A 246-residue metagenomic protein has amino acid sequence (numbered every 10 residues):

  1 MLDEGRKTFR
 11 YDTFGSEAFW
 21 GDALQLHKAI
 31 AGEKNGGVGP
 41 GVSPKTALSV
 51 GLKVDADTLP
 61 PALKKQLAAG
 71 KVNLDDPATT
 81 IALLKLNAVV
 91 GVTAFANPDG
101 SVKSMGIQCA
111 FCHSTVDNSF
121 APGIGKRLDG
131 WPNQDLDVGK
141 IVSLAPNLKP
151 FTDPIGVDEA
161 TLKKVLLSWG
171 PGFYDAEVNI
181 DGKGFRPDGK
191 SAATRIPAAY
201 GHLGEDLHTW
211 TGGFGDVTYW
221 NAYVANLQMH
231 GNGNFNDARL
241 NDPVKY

Functional and structural regions predicted by a protein language model:
M1-Y246: Periplasmic c-type cytochrome electron-transfer domains
